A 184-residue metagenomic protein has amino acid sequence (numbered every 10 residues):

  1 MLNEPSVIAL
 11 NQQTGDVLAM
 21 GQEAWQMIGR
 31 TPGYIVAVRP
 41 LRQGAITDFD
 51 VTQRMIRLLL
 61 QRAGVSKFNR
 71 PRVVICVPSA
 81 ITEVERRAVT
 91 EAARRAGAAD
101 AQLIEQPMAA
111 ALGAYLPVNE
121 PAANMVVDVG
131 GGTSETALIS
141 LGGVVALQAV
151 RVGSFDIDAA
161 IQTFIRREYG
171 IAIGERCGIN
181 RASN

Functional and structural regions predicted by a protein language model:
M1-V129, A137-N184: Nucleotide/phosphate-binding catalytic cleft detector across ATP-hydrolyzing and phosphate-transferring enzymes
G132: Conserved Rossmann-like nucleotide-cofactor binding loop
